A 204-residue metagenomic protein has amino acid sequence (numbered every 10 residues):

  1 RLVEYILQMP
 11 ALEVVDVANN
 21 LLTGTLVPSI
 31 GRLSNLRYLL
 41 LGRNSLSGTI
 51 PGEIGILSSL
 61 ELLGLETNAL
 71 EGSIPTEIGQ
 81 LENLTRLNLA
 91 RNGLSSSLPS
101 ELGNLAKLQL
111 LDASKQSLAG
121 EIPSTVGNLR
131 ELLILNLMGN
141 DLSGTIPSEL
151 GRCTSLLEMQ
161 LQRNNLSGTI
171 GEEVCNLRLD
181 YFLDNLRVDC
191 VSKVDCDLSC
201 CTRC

Functional and structural regions predicted by a protein language model:
R1-E4, L26-P28, S47-G52, E71-T76 (+4 more regions): The feature encodes a structural signal of leucine-rich repeats
R1-Y38, T49: Leucine-rich repeat
Q8-L12, G31-L36, G55-L60, G79-L84 (+5 more regions): Leucine-rich repeat
V15-V17, L36-L41, L60-L65, L84-L89 (+4 more regions): Conserved hydrophobic beta-strand positions in leucine-rich repeat
G64, E82-T145: Eukaryotic tandem repeat interaction scaffolds
T154-C204: Leucine-rich solenoid repeat scaffolds
